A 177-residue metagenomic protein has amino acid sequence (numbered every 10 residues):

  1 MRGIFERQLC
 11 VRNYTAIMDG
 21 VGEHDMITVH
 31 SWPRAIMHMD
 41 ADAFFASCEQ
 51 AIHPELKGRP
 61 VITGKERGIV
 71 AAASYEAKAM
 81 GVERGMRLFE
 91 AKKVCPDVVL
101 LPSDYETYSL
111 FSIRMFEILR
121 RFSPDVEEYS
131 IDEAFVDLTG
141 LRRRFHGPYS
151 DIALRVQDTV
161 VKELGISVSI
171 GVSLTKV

Functional and structural regions predicted by a protein language model:
R2-V177: Gly/Gly-Pro- and Ser/Thr-rich, intrinsically disordered tail segments characteristic of DNA damage-repair and tolerance
